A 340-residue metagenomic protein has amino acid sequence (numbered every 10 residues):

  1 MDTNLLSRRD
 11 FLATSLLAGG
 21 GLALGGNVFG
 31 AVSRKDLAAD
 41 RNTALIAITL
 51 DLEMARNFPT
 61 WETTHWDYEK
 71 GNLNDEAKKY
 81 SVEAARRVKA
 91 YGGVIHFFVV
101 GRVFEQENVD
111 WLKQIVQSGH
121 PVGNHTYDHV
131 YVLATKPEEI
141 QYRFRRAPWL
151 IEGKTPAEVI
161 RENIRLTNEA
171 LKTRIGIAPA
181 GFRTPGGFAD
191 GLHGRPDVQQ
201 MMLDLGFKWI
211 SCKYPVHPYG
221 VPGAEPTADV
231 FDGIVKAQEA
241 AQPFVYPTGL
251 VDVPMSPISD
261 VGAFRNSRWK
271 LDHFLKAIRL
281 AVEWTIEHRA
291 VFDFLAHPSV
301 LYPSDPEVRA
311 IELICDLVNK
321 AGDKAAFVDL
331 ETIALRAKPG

Functional and structural regions predicted by a protein language model:
M1-G19: N-terminal secretory signal peptides and thylakoid transit peptides that target proteins across membranes
K35-A44, Q106-G119, V235-V245, I278-T285 (+1 more regions): Short amphipathic alpha-helices and their capping/turn segments at secondary-structure boundaries
D40, Y91, W209-Y214, L271-G340: C-terminal domain-boundary segment and adjacent tail
D40-P121, V130, A178, R183-G187 (+2 more regions): Active-site beta->alpha N-cap acidic-glycine motif
L73-K78, F98-N108, V130-T135, A157-I160 (+4 more regions): Acidic-and-aromatic substrate-binding clefts and catalytic sites of carbohydrate-active enzymes
V82-V94, R145-A189, F207, V245 (+2 more regions): CE4/NodB-like, metal-dependent polysaccharide N-deacetylase domain that modifies extracellular/periplasmic N-acetylated
S118-I164: Substrate-binding cleft of extracellular glycoside hydrolase catalytic domains
Q141-W149, T184-T285: Active-site-adjacent pocket scaffolds in enzyme catalytic domains
